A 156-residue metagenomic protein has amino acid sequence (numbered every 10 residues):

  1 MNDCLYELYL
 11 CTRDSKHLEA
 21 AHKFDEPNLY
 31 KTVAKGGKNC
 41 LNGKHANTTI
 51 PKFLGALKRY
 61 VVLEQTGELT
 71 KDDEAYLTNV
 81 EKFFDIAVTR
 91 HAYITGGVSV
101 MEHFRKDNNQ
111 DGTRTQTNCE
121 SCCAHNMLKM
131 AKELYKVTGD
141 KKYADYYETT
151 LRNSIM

Functional and structural regions predicted by a protein language model:
M1-M156: Glycan-recognition and catalytic cores of secretory/periplasmic carbohydrate-active enzymes
